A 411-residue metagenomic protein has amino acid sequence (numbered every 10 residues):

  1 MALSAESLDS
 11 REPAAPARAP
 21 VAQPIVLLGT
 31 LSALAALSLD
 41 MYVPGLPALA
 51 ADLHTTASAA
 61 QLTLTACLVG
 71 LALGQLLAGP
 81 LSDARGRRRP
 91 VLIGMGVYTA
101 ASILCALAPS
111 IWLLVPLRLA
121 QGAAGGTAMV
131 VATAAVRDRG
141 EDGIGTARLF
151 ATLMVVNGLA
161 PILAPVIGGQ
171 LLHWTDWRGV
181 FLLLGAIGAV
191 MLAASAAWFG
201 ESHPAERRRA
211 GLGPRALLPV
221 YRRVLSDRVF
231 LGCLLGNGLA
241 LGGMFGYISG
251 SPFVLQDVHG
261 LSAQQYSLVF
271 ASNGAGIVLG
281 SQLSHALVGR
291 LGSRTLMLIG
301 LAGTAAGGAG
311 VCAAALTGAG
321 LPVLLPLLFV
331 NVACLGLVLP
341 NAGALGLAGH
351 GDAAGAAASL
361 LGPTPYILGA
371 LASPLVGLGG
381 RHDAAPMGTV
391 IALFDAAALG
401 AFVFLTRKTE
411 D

Functional and structural regions predicted by a protein language model:
R11-R18, S202-C233: Juxtamembrane intracellular "pre-TM" segments in multi-pass secondary transporters
D52-H54, G86, L107-L113, G260 (+1 more regions): Helix-breaking motifs and short loop linkers at transmembrane-helix boundaries and internal kinks in secondary membrane
A72-W112: Conserved MFS/SLC helix-loop-helix module at the cytosolic interface between two early adjacent transmembrane helices
V97-L104, W112-Q121, P322-V330: Paired small-residue
P109-L113, A151-A197: Helix-loop-helix hairpin linking two adjacent transmembrane segments in secondary transporters
L117-L159: Cytoplasmic helix-loop-helix junction between adjacent transmembrane helices in 12-TM secondary transporters
G185-R207, A401-L405: C-terminal membrane-cytosol helix-exit motif in multi-pass small-molecule transporters
L345-D383, I391: A late C-terminal transmembrane helix in Major Facilitator Superfamily
